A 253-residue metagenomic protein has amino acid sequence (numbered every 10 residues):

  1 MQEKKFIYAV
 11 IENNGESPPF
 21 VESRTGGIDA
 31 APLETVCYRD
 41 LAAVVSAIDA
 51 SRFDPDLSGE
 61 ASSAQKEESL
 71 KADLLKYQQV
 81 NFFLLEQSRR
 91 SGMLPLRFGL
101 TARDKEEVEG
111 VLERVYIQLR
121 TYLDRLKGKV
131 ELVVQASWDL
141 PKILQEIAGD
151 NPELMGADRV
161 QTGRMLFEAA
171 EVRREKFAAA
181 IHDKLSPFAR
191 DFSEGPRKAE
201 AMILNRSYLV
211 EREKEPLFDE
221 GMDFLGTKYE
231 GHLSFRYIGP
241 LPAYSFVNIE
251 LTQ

Functional and structural regions predicted by a protein language model:
M1-R236, P240-Q253: An interfacial alpha-helical scaffold signature
